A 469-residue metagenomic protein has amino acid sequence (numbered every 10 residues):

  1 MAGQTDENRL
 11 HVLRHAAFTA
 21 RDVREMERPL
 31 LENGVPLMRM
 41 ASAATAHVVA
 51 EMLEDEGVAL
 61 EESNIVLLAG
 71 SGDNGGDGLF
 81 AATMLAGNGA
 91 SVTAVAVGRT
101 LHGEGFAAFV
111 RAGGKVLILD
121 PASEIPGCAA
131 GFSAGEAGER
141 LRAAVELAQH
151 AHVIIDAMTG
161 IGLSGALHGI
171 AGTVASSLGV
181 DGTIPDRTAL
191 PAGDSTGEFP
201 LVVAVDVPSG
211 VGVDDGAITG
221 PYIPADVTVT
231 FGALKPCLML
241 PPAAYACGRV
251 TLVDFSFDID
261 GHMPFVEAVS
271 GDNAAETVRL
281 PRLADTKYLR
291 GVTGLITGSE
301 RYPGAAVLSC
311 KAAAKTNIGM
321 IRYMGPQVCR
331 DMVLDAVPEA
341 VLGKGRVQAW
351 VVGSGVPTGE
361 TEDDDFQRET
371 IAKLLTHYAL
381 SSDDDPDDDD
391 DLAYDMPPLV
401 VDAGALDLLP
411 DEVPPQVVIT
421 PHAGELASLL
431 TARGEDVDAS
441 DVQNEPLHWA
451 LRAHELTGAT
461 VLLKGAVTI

Functional and structural regions predicted by a protein language model:
M1-G98, A225-V227, P236-A403, D407-V418 (+2 more regions): Small-residue (G/A/S/T)-rich helix-start motifs and N-terminal tracts that mark the onset
H47-G160, A166-V205, E369, Y378-S382 (+2 more regions): Nucleotide and nucleotide-moiety/phosphate-recognizing core
H102, P126, G212, R330-D331 (+1 more regions): Generic structural signal for helix capping and beta-alpha/helix-loop junctions
P121, A130-R140, S209-V213, A274-R279 (+1 more regions): Short gly/ser/thr-rich secondary-structure transition/capping motifs
E124-I125, I161-L163, T358-E360, D407: Short, small-residue-enriched loops and turns at beta-alpha junctions that line or gate enzyme active sites
E146-L147, P221, A453: Structural alpha-helical scaffold elements that stabilize or flank donor/cofactor-binding regions in carbohydrate
H152-V153, M158-E267: Internal gly/pro-rich beta-alpha loop/helix module that stabilizes soluble enzyme cofactors or their anionic handles
